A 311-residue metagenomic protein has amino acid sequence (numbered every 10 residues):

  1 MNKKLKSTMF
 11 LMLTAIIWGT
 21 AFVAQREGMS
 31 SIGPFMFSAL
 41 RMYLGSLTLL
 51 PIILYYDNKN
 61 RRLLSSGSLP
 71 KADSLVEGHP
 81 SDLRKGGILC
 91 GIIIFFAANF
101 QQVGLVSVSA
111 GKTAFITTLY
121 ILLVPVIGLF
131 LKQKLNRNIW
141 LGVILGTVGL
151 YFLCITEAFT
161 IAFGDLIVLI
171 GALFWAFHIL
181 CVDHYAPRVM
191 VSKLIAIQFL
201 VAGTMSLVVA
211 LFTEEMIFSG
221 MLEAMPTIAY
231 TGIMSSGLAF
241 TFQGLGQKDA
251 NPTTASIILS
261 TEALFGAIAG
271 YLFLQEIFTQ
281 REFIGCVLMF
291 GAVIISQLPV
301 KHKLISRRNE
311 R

Functional and structural regions predicted by a protein language model:
M1-M36, I92, F96, F100 (+2 more regions): Glycine-/small-residue-enriched transmembrane alpha-helix faces in small-molecule transporters and effluxers
K3-T8, S31-A39, H79-L83, I155-F177 (+2 more regions): Juxtamembrane helix-entry segments on the extracytoplasmic side of multipass membrane proteins
I16-L47, V103, S109-K112, F177-A202 (+1 more regions): Juxtamembrane helix-loop-helix junctions in multi-pass membrane proteins
A21-F22, L50-T117, F152, G232-A250: Specific transmembrane alpha-helical segments of multi-pass solute transporters/efflux pumps, especially DMT/EamA
L40, T113-L119, V182-G203, S236-L272: Helix-helix packing/entry segments at the starts of transmembrane helices
M42, L50-P51, D57-N58, L69 (+2 more regions): C-terminal-most transmembrane helix of multi-pass membrane proteins
L49, L135-I155, W175, S206 (+1 more regions): Hydrophobic transmembrane alpha-helices of multi-pass small-molecule transport proteins
L49, V124-P125, F130, T160-T213 (+2 more regions): Transmembrane alpha-helical segments that form core, pore/gating elements of small-molecule transporters/exporters
